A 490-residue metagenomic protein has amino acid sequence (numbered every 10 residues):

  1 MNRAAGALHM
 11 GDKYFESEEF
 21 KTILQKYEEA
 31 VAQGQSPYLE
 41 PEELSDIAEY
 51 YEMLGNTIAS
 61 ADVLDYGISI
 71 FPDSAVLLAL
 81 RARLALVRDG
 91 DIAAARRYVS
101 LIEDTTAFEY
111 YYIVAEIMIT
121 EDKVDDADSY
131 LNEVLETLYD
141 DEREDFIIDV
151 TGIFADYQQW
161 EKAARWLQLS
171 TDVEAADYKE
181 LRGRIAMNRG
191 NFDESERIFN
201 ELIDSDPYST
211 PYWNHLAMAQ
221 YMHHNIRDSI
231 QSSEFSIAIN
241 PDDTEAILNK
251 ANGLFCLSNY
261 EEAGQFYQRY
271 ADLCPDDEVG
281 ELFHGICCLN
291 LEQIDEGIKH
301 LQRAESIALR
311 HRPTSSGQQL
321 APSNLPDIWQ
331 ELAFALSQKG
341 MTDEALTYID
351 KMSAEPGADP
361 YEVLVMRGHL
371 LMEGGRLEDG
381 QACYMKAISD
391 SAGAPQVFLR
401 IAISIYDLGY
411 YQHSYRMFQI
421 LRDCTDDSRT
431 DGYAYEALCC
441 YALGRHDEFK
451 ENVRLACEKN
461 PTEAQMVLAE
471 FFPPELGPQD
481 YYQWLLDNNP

Functional and structural regions predicted by a protein language model:
E42, V76, E109, R143-D145 (+9 more regions): Start-of-helix register in tetratricopeptide repeats
M53, V87-R88, T120, I153-D156 (+9 more regions): Register position in tetratricopeptide repeats
S60, A94-A95, A127, A163 (+8 more regions): Single-residue signature of alpha-solenoid repeat helices
G67, Y98-I102, V134, L169-S170 (+8 more regions): Canonical positions in the second alpha-helix
P72, T105-A107, Y139-D141, V173-A175 (+9 more regions): Short coil turns that delineate tetratricopeptide repeat
E103-T106, E136-T137, D172, Q302-R310 (+2 more regions): TPR/TPR-like (Sel1-like) alpha-helical repeat modules
